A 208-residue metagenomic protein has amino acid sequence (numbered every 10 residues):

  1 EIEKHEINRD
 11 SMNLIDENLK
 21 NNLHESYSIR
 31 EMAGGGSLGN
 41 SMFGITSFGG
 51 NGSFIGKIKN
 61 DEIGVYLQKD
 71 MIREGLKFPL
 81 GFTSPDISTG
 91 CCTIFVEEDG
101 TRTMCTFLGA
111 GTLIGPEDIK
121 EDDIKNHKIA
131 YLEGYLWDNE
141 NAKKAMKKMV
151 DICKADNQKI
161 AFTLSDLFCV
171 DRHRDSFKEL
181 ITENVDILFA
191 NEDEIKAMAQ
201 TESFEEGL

Functional and structural regions predicted by a protein language model:
E1-S53, V65-Y66: Glycine-rich phosphate/adenosyl-contacting loop at the front of the ribokinase-like
I29-S37, K59, F82-D86: Active-site nucleophile and cofactor-binding loops and adjacent substrate-binding regions of central metabolic enzymes
G49, G75, A155-N157: Glycine-centered short loops/turns at secondary-structure junctions
G52, F78, I160-A161: Hydrophobic beta-strand scaffold residues
D70-I87: A glycine-rich helix N-cap at a beta->alpha junction
P79-S84, I94-E140: Conserved phosphate-binding/catalytic loop of the ribokinase/pfkB sugar-kinase fold
N139-K147: Active-site-adjacent beta->alpha loops and helix N-cap segments on the catalytic face of soluble alpha/beta enzymes
K147, K154-K159, L164-L208: Conserved phosphate/ATP/ADP-binding segment of small-molecule kinases
